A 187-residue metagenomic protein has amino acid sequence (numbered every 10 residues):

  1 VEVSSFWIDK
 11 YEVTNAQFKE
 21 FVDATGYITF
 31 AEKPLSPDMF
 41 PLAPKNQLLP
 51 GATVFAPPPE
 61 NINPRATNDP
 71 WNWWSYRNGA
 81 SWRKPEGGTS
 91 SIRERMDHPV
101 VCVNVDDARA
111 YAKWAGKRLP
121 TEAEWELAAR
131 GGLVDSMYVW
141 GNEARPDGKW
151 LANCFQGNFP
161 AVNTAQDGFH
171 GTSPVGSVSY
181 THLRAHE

Functional and structural regions predicted by a protein language model:
V3: Mature N-terminal segment immediately following signal peptide/propeptide cleavage in secreted/periplasmic
F6, F21-F30, A115-G116: Short capping motifs at secondary-structure boundaries
D9: An anion-binding catalytic pocket shared by soluble metabolic enzymes
T14: Acidic-aromatic/histidine active-site loop/patch
P34, D38-A185: Functional-site microenvironments in short loops/helix caps that host divalent-cation chemistry
